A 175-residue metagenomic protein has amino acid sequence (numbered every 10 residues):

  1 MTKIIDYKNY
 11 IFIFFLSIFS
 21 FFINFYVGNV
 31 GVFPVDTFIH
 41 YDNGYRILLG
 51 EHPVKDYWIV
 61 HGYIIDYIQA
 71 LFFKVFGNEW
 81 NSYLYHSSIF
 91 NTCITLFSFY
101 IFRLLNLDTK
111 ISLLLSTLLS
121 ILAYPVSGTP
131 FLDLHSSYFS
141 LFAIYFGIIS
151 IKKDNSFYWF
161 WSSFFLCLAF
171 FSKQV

Functional and structural regions predicted by a protein language model:
M1-I23, T109: Start-transfer (signal-anchor) and selected internal transmembrane alpha helices of multi-pass inner/ER membrane
G28-N43, V54-I68, G77-N81: Extracytoplasmic catalytic/substrate-binding loops of multi-pass membrane glycan-assembly enzymes
L48-H52, I68-I89, N106, L122: Juxtamembrane segments of multi-pass membrane glycosylation machinery that transfer sugars from lipid-linked donors
Y85-L107, F142-Y145: Transmembrane-helix motifs of polytopic, lipid-linked glycan transferases
S98-I121, S137-Y138, F157: Transmembrane-helix signature of polytopic, membrane-embedded enzymes that assemble or transfer cell-envelope glycans
L104-N106, L141-W161, A169: Membrane-interface transmembrane helices that cradle and orient dolichyl/undecaprenyl
V126-S136: Short acidic/glycine- and proline-prone juxtamembrane loop motifs at membrane-interface regions of multi-pass membrane
F164-V175: Transmembrane helices and adjacent periplasmic/lumenal helix-loop junctions of polyprenol-phosphate-dependent
